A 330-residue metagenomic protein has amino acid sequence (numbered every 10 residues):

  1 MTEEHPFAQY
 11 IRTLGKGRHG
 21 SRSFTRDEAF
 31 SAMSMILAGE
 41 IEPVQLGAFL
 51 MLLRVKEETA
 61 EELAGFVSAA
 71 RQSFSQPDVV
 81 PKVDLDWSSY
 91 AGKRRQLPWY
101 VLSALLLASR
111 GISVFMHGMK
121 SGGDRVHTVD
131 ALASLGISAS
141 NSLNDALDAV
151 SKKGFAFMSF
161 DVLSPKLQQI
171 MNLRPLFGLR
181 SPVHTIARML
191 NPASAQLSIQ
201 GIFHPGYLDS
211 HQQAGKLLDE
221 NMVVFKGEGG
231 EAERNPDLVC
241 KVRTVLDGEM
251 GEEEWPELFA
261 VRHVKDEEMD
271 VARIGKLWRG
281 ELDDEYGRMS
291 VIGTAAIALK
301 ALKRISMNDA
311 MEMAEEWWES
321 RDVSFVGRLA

Functional and structural regions predicted by a protein language model:
M1-Q96, A108-V114, L258-A260, I274-D283 (+3 more regions): Acidic, glycine/proline-rich low-complexity segments that act as flexible tails and inter-domain linkers
F49, L132, A187, A295: Residue-level signal for inorganic ion chemistry
V79-L85, S109-S113, H127, S151-F155 (+4 more regions): Short coil/turn connectors at secondary-structure junctions
K82-A149: A generic, well-ordered mixed alpha/beta core segment in the N-terminal half of proteins
V114-G118, A139-S142, F157-S159, V183-H184 (+1 more regions): General beta-strand structural signal in soluble alpha/beta enzymes
L143-G201: Phosphate/diphosphate-binding glycine-rich loops and adjacent basic-rich segments that engage nucleotide
F177-G280, E285-R288: A structural signal for small-residue-enriched, beta-sheet-centric alpha/beta enzyme cores and oligomeric scaffold folds
V291-A301: Short, small-residue alpha-helix embedded
